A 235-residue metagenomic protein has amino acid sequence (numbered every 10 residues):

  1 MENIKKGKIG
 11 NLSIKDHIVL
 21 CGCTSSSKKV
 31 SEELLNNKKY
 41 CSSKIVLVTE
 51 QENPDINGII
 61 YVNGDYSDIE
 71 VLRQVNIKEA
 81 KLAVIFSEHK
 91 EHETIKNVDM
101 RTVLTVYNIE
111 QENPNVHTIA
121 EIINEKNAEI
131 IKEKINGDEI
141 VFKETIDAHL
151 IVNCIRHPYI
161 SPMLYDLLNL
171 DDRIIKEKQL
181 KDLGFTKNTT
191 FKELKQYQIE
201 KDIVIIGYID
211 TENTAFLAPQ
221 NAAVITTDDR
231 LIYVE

Functional and structural regions predicted by a protein language model:
M1-E235: Cytosolic regulatory regions of ion transport systems
